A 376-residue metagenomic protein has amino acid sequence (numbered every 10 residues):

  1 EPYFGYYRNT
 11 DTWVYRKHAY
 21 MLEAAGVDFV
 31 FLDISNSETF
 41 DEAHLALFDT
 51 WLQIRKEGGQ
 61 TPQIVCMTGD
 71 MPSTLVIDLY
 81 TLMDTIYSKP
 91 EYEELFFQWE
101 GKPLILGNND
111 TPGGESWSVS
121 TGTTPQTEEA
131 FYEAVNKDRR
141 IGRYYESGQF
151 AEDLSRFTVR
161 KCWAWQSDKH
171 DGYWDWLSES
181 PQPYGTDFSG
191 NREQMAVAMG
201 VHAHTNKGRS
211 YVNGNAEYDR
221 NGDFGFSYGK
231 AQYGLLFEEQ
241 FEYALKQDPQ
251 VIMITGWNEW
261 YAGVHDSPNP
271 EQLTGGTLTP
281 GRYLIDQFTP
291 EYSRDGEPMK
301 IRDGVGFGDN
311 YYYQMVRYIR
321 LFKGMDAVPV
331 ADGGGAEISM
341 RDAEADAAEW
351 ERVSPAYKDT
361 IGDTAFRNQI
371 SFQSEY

Functional and structural regions predicted by a protein language model:
E1-M340: Glycan-processing catalytic domains of CAZymes
G324-Y376: Order/disorder boundary and secretion-linked terminal/linker segments
